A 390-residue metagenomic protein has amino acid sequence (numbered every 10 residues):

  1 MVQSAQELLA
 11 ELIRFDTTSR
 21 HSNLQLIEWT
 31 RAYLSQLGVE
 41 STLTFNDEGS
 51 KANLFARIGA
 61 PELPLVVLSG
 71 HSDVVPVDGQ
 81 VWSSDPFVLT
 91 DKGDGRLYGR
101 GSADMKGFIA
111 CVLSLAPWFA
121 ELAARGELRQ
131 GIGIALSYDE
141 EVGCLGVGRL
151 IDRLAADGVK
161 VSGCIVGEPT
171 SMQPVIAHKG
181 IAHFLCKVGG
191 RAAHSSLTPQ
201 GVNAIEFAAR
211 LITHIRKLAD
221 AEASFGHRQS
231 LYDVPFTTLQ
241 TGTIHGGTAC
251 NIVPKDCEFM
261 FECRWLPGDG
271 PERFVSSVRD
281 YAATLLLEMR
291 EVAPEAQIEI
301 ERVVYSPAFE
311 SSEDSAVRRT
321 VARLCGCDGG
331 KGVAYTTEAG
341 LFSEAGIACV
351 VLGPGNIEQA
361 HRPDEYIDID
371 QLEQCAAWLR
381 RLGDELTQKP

Functional and structural regions predicted by a protein language model:
M1-S102, E121-L128, N356: Acidic/His- and Gly-rich active-site-bordering loop/insert found across diverse amide/peptide-bond hydrolases
S69-H71, A135-S137, C164-G167, K187-G189 (+2 more regions): Short beta-strand segments
V77-K92, V161, I176-V188, A316: Acidic-glycine-rich active-site phosphate/pyrophosphate-binding loop
L97-A110, E141, V202-E206, Y366-E373: Short, conserved micro-motifs enriched in small and acidic residues
M105-K179, H183, T387: Acidic/histidine-rich catalytic neighborhood of metal-dependent amide-processing enzymes
L185-P390: Metal-dependent amide/peptide-bond hydrolase catalytic core, centered on the "pita-bread" metallohydrolase fold
